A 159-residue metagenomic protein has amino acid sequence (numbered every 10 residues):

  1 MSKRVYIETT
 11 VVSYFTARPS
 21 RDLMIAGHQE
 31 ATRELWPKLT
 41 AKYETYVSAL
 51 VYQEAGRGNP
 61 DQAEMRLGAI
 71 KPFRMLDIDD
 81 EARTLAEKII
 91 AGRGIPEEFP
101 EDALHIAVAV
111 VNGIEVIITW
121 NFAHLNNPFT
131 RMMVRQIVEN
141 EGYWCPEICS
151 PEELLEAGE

Functional and structural regions predicted by a protein language model:
M1-V47, E54-L67, F73, A91-E97 (+3 more regions): Short, well-structured N-terminal submotif of metal-dependent ribonuclease cores
Y6-I7, Y46-S48, I117-T119, S150: A structural signal for short, well-ordered beta-strand segments and their strand-loop junctions that often border
W36-K38, A107-V108, V138-N140: A general structural signal for short secondary-structure junctions and capping/turn motifs
A49, D79, E152: Residues at the C-termini of beta-strands that transition into short coil/loop
Q53-R57, A123-N126: Acidic, metal-coordinating catalytic cores used for nucleic-acid/nucleotide bond scission and strand-transfer chemistry
F73-M133, L155: Active-site neighborhoods of divalent-metal-dependent phosphate/nucleic-acid chemistry enzymes
L125-E147: C-terminal end-helix/capping segment
C149-E159: Electropositive, surface-exposed helix/loop patches at the edges of structured domains that serve as adaptable
